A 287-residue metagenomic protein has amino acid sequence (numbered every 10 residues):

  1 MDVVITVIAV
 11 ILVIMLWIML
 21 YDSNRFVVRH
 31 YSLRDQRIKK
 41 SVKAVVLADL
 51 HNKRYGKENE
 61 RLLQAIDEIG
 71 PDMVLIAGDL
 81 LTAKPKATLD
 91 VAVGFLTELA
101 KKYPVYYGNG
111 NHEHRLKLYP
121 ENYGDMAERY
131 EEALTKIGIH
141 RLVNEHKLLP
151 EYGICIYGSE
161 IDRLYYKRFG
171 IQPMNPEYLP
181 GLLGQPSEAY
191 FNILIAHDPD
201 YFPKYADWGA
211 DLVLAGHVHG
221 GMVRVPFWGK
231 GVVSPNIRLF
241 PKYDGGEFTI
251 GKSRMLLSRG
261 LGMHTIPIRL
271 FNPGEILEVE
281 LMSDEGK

Functional and structural regions predicted by a protein language model:
M1-I38: N-terminal membrane-anchoring alpha-helices
R34-V45, I139, H146-I156, S187-E188 (+3 more regions): Beta-strand-turn-beta hairpins that frame and shape the catalytic cleft of phosphate-ester-processing enzymes
S41, V45-H140: Membrane-embedded segments
S41-H51, G153-R163, I193-A196, R254-R259: Active-site-proximal beta-strand elements of phosphoester/diester hydrolases
V46-A48, M73-D79, P104-N111, L142-E145 (+3 more regions): Active-site neighborhood of phospho(di)ester-bond hydrolases with catalytic His/Asp-centered motifs
L80-A83, N111-R115, D162-L164, P199-D200 (+2 more regions): Solvent-exposed loop/turn segments at secondary-structure junctions within structured extracellular/periplasmic domains
K117-I137, H146, E151-N192, F202-P203 (+1 more regions): Binuclear metal-dependent hydrolase catalytic cores centered on His/Asp/Glu-rich metal-binding motifs
D198-L277, E285: Conserved beta-sheet core of the metallophosphoesterase superfamily
